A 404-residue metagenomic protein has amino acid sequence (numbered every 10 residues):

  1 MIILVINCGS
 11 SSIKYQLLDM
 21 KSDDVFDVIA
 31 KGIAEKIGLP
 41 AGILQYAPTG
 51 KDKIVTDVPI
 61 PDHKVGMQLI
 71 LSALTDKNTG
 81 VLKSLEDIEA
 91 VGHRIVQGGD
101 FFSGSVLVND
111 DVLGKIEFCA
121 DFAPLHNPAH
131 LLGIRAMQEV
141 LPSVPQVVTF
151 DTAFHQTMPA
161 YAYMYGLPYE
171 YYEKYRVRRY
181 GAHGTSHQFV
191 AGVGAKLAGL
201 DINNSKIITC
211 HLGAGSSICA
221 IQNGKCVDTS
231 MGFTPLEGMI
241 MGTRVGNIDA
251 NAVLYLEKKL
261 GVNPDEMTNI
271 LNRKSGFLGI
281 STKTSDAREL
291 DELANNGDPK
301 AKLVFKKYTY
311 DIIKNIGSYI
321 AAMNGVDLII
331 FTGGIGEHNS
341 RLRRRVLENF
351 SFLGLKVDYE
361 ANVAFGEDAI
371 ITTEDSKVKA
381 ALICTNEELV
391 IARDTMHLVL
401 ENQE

Functional and structural regions predicted by a protein language model:
M1-G99: N-terminal glycine/serine-rich phosphate-binding loop of ATP-dependent small-molecule kinases, especially carbohydrate
A73-E89, G194-D201, I316-D327: Phosphate/pyrophosphate-binding loops at sites that engage ATP/ADP/AMP, CoA/4′-phosphopantetheine, polyphosphate
L74-H126, V147, F154-A162: Short beta-strand-loop/turn "lid" adjacent to the catalytic site in phosphate-handling enzymes
F154-K258: Glycine-rich phosphate-binding loop of actin/hexokinase-like ATP-binding domains
N269, G276-I280, A287-A322: Adenine-nucleotide phosphate-binding core of ATP-dependent small-molecule kinases
D327-F350: Glycine-rich phosphate-binding loops at beta-strand->alpha-helix junctions
D358-Q403: Glycine-rich phosphate-binding/hydrolytic loop that grips phosphoryl groups
